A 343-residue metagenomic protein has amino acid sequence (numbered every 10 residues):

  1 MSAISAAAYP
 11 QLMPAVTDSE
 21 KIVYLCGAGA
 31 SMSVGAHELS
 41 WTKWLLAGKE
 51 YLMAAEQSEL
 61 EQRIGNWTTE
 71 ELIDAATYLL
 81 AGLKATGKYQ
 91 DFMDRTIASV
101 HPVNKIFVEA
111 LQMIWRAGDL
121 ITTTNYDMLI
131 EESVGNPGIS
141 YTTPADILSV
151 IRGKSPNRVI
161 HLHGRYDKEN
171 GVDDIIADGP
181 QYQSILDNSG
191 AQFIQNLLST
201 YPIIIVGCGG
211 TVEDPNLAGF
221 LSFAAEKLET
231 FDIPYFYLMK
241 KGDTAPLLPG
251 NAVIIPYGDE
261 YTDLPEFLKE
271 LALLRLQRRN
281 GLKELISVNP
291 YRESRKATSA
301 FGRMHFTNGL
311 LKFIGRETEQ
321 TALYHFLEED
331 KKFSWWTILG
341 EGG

Functional and structural regions predicted by a protein language model:
M1-L25, A30-V34, K43-W44, G48-K49 (+6 more regions): SIR2/sirtuin-family catalytic core signature
S5, P10, P14, E20-I22 (+4 more regions): Metabolite-binding pocket within alpha/beta catalytic cores that recognizes anionic/polar moieties
G29-M32, D127-L129, R165-K168, G209-V212 (+1 more regions): Short, solvent-exposed loop/turn segments at secondary-structure junctions
L39-R95, P144-G153: A phosphate-binding glycine/aspartate-rich beta-alpha loop in the early core of alpha/beta enzymes
K105, D174-F193, G219-F220: Active-site glycine-rich loop that binds ribose-phosphate moieties when present
I121, V159-H161, Y235, I254 (+1 more regions): Conserved beta-strand scaffold positions in the cores of enzyme catalytic domains, especially in NTP/NDP-utilizing
G153, R158-K168, V172: Class I SAM-dependent methyltransferase SAM-binding "motif I" and its flanking Rossmann-like core
Y291-G343: Walker A/P-loop phosphate-binding element recognition
